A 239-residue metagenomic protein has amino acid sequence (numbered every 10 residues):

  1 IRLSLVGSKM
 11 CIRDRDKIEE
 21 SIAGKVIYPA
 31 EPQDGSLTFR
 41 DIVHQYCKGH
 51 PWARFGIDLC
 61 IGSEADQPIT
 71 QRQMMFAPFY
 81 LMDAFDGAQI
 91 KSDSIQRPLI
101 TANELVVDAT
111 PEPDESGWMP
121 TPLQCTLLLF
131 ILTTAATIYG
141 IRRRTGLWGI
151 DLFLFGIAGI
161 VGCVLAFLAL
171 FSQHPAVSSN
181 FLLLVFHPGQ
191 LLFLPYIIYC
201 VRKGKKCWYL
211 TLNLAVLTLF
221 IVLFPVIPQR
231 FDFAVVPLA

Functional and structural regions predicted by a protein language model:
L3-V6, M10-C11: Short, small-residue-biased leader/transition segments that mark boundaries at the very start of proteins
S4, A23-A30: Short secondary-structure capping/junction motifs at helix and strand boundaries
R15, E19-A23: Sec-exported extracytoplasmic/periplasmic mature domains
P29-C47: Acidic helix-start/capping segments at beta-turn-to-alpha-helix junctions
K48-G159, A166, L170-Q173: Non-cytosolic juxtamembrane linkers/loops that tether extracellular or periplasmic domains to nearby transmembrane
I141, W148-A239: Generic detector of multi-pass transmembrane helix bundles and their immediately adjacent loops in polytopic membrane
